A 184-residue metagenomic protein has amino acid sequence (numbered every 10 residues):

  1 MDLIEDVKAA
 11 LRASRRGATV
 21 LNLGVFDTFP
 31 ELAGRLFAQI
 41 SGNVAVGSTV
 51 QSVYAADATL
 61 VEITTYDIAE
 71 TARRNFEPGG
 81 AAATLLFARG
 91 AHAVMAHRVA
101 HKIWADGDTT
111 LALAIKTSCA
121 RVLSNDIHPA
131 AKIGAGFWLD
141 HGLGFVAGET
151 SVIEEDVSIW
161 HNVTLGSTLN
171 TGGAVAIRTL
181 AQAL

Functional and structural regions predicted by a protein language model:
M1-S118: Terminal amphipathic alpha-helical/low-complexity segments used for targeting or macromolecular assembly
H101-L184: Flexible, glycine/small-residue-enriched loop-and-beta-strand segment within the central core of proteins
